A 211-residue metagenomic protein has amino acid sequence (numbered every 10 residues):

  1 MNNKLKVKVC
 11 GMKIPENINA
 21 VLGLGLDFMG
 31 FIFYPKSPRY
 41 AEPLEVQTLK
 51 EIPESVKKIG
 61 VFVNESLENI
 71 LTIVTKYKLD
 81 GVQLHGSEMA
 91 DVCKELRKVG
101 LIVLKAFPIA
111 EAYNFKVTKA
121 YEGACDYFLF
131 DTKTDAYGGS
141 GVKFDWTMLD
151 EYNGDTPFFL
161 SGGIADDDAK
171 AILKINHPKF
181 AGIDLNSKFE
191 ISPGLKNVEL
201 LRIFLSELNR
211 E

Functional and structural regions predicted by a protein language model:
M1-E211: Conserved N-terminal beta1-alpha1 strand-loop-helix module at the mouth
